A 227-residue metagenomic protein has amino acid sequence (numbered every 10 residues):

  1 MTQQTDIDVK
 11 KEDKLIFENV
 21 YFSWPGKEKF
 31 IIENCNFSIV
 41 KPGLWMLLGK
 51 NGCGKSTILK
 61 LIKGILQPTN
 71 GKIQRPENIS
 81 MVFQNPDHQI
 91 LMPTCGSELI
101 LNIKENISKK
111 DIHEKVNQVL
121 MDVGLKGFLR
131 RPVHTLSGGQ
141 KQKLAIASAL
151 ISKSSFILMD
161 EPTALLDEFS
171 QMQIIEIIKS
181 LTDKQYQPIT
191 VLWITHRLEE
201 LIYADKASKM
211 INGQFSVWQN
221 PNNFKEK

Functional and structural regions predicted by a protein language model:
Q4-F17, Y21-N34: A short, flexible loop at the N-terminus of ABC-type nucleotide-binding domains that lies
L48-K50: The feature captures the beta-strand-to-loop junction immediately N-terminal to the Walker
K63: Helix-to-loop junction immediately C-terminal to a conserved catalytic motif
K110-F128: Conserved ABC ATPase "signature" region
P132-L136, Q140: Conserved ABC ATPase signature
I157-E161: Catalytic Walker B motif of ABC-type/P-loop ATPase nucleotide-binding domains
E168-S170: Helix N-cap at the start of a conserved alpha-helix in ABC-type nucleotide-binding domains
